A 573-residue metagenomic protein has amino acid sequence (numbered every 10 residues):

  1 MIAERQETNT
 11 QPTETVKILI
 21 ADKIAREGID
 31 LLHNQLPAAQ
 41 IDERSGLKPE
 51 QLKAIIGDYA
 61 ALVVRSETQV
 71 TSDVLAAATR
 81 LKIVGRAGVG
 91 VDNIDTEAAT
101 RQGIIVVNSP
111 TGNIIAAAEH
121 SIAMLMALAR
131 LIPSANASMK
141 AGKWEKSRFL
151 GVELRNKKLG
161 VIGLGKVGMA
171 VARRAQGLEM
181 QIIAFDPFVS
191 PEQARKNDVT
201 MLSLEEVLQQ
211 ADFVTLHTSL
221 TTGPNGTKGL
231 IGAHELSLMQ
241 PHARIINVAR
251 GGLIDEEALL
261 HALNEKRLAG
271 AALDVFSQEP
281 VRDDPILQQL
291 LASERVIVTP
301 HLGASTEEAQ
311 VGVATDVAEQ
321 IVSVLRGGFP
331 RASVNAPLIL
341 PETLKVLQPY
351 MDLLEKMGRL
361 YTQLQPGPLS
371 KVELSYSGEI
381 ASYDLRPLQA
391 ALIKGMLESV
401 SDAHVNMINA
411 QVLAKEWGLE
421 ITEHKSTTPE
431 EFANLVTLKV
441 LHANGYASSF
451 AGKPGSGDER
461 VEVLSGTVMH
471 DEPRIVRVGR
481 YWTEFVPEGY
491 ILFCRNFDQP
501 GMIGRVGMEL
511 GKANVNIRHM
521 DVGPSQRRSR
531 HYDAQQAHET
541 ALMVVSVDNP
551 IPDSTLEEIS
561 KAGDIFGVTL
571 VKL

Functional and structural regions predicted by a protein language model:
I2-V106, G232, R528-S529: An N-terminal-biased, well-structured beta-alpha scaffold segment characteristic of Rossmann-like dinucleotide-binding
R44-S45, R65, A87-G88, I104-I115 (+3 more regions): Short beta->alpha connector loops at strand-helix junctions that form conserved, small/polar/Pro-enriched
V70-V74, P187-L287: Rossmann-like adenosine-cofactor binding region
Q102, P110-K158, A170-R173, G177 (+1 more regions): Phosphate-binding beta-alpha-beta segment of Rossmann-like dinucleotide-binding domains, i.e., the NAD(P)
Q102, V106-V107, H242-L364, A381 (+3 more regions): Rossmann-like dinucleotide-binding domain for NAD(H)/NADP(H)
A118-A137, K157, Q176-M180, A262 (+2 more regions): Oxidoreductase and adenylate-handling cofactor-binding alpha/beta cores
L164-G165: Glycine-rich Rossmann-fold phosphate-binding loop(s) that bind the pyrophosphate of adenine dinucleotide cofactors
L338-L573: A conserved regulatory-domain signal marking ACT and ACT-like small-molecule sensing domains and adjacent regulatory
